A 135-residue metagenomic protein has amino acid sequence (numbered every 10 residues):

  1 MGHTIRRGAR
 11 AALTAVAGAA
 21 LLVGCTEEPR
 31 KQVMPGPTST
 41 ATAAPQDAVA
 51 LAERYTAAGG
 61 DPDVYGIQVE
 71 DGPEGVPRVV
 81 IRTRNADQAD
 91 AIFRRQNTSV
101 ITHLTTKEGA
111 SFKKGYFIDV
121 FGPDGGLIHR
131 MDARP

Functional and structural regions predicted by a protein language model:
M1-V23: Sec-dependent bacterial lipoprotein signal peptides
H3, C25, P37-A41: Intrinsically disordered/low-complexity terminal segments and short unstructured peptides
G8-A12, Q32, A86: Small/flexible residues
R10, G18-A19, A48, I101 (+1 more regions): Generic N-terminal initiation segments characterized by hydrophobic and/or small/turn-forming residues
V23-P35: Bacterial lipoprotein signal-peptidase II cleavage site
P35-Q88, A110-P135: Polar/charged, Gly/Pro-rich intrinsically disordered segments
A89-S111: Short, non-transmembrane amphipathic alpha-helical segments
